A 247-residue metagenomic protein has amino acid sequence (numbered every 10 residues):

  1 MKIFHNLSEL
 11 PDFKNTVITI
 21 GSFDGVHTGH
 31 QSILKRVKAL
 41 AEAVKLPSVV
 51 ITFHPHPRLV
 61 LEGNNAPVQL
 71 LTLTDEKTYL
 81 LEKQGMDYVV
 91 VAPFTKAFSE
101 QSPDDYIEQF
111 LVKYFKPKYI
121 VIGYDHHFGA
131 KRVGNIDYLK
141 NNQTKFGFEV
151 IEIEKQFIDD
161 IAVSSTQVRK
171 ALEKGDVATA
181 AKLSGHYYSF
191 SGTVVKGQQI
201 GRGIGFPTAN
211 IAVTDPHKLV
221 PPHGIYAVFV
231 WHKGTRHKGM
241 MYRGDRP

Functional and structural regions predicted by a protein language model:
K2-S8, V90: Short acidic-hydrophobic, aromatic-tinged amphipathic segments that line or gate anion-handling sites
E9-L73: N-terminal catalytic cores of NTP/NDP-binding nucleotidyl/phosphoryl-transfer enzymes
H27, L81, I120, A180 (+1 more regions): Residue-level signal for inorganic ion chemistry
P57-E62, A97, A162-V163: A short acidic, helix-capping loop that chelates divalent metal ions and anchors anionic groups
V68-K77, Q101-I107: Glycine-rich, highly charged phosphate/nucleotide-binding loops
E100-P207: Classical nucleotidyltransferase
G197-P247: Phosphate/ribose-recognition catalytic cores of enzymes acting on nucleotide-derived substrates
